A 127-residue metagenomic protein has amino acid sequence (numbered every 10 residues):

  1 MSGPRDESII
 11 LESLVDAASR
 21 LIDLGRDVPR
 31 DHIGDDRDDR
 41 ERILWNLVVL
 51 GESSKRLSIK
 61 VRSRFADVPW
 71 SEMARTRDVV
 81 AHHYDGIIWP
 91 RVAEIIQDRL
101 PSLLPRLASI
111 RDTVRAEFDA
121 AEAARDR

Functional and structural regions predicted by a protein language model:
M1-R127: Solvent-exposed interaction patches of small proteins and small membrane subunits
